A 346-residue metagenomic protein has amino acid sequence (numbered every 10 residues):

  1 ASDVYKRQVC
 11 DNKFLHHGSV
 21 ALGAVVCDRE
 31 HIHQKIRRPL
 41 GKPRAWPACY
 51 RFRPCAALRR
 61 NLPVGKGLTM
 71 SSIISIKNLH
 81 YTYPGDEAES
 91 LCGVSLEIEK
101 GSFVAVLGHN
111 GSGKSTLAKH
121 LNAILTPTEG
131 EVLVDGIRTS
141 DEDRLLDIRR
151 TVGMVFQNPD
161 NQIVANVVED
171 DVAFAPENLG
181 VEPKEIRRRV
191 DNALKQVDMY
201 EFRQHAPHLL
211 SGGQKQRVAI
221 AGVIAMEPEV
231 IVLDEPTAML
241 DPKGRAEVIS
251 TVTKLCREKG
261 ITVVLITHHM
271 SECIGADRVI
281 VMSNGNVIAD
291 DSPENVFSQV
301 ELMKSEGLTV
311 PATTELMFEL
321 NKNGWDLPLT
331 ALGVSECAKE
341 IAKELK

Functional and structural regions predicted by a protein language model:
A1-Y5: Short, small-residue-biased leader/transition segments that mark boundaries at the very start of proteins
M70-I73, Y81-G93, E142-R144, P183: A short, flexible loop at the N-terminus of ABC-type nucleotide-binding domains that lies
L107-H109: The feature captures the beta-strand-to-loop junction immediately N-terminal to the Walker
N122: Helix-to-loop junction immediately C-terminal to a conserved catalytic motif
K184-F202: Conserved ABC ATPase "signature" region
A206-L210, Q214: Conserved ABC ATPase signature
I231-D234: Catalytic Walker B motif of ABC-type/P-loop ATPase nucleotide-binding domains
